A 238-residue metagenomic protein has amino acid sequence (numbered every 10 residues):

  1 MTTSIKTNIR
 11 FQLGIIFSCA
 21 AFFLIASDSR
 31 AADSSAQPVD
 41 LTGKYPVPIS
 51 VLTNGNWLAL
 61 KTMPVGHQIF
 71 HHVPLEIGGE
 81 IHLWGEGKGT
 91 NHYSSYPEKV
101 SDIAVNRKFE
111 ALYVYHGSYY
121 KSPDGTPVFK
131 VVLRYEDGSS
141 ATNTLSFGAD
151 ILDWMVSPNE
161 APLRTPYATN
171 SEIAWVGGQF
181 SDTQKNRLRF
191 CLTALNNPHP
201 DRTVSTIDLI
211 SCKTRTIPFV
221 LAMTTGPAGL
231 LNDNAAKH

Functional and structural regions predicted by a protein language model:
M1-F11: N-terminal secretory signal peptides that target proteins for export/translocation
S4, S18, S27-S29: Serine residues within intrinsically disordered or low-complexity segments
Q12-I25: Bacterial N-terminal signal peptides
R30-H238: N-terminal/edge-of-domain interface segments
